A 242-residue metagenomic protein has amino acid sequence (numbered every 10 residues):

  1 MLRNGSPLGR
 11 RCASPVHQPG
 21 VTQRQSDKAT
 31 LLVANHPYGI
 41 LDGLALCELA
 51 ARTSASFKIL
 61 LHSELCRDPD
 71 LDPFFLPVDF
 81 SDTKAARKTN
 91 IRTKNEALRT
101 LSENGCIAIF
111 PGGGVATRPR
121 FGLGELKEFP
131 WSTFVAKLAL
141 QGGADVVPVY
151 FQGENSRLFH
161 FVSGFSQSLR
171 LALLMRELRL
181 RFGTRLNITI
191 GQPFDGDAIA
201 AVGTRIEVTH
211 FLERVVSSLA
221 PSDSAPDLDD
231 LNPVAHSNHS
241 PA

Functional and structural regions predicted by a protein language model:
M1, D70-V78, T189-P193: Short, basic/glycine-rich phosphate-binding loops at helix/coil junctions that contact nucleotide phosphates
M1-V33, G43-A45, R52-S54, D227-A242: Membrane-anchoring hydrophobic helices of lipid-metabolizing enzymes
N4-G9, D68, L178-R181: Short, conserved catalytic or adaptor-binding loops enriched in Gly and charged residues
P7-S14, T83-K88, G124-E125: Short, flexible loop segments at the rims of nucleotide/cofactor-binding pockets, characterized by
G9-R11, R52-S54, D70-D72, Q141 (+1 more regions): Short, well-ordered coil/turn elements that cap or connect secondary structure elements
A13-V21, L61-L65, K94-A97: Short, charged beta->alpha transition segments
T30-R87: Catalytic core of membrane glycerolipid acyltransferases/transacylases, capturing the structured, soluble-facing
I91-A242: Non-catalytic C-terminal accessory region of glycerolipid acyltransferases and related lyso-lipid remodeling enzymes
